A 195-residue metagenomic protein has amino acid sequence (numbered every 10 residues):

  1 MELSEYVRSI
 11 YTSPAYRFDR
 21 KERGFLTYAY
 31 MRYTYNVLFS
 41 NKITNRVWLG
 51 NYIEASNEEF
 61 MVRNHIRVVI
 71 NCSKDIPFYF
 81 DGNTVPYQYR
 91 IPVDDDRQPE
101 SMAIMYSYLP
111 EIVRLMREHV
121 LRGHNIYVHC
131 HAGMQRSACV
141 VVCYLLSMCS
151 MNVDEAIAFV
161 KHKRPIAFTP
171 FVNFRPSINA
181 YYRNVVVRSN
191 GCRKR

Functional and structural regions predicted by a protein language model:
M1-Y30, K194: Cytosolic, low-complexity regulatory segments enriched in Ser/Pro/Gly with interspersed Lys/Arg in eukaryotic signaling
R17, Y35-L38, R136-S137: A short alpha-helix capping/helix-coil boundary motif
Y28-V128, S147-V186: Cysteine-based protein phosphatase catalytic domain of the PTP/DSP
G123-V142: A phosphate-binding catalytic loop at a beta-strand-loop-alpha-helix junction that coordinates phosphoryl groups
V186-K194: Intrinsically disordered, low-complexity regulatory segments enriched in Ser/Pro/Gln/Gly
